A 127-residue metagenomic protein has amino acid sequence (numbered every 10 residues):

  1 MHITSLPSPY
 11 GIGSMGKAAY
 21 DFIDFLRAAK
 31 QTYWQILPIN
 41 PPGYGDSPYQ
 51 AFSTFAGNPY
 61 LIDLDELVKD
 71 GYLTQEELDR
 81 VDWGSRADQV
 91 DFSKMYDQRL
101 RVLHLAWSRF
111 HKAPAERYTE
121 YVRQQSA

Functional and structural regions predicted by a protein language model:
M1-A127: Acidic/aromatic-lined carbohydrate-recognition and catalytic surfaces of CAZymes acting on diverse glycans
